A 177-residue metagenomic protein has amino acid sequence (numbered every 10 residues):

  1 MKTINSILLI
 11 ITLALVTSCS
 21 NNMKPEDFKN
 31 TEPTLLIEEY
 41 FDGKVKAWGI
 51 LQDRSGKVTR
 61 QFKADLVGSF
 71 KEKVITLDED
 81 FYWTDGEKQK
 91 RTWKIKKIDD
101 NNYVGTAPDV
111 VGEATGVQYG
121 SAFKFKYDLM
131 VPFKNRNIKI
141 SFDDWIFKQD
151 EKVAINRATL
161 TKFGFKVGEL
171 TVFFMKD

Functional and structural regions predicted by a protein language model:
M1-L8: Bacterial N-terminal signal peptides that target proteins for export
L15-S18: C-terminal motif of bacterial Sec signal peptides marking the signal peptidase cleavage site
S20-N22: Bacterial signal peptide processing site
F28-K44: N-terminal helix-cap/turn-to-beta initiation motif at the start of protein domains
F41-G49, N156: A short, Trp-centered hydrophobic/proline-enriched beta-strand micro-motif
W48, Q52-F133: Central antiparallel beta-sheet cores of small beta-barrel/beta-sandwich binding domains
V58-A64, N137-F142, K166-L170: Amphipathic hydrophobic-ligand
D143-D144, K148-D177: Glycine-rich, aromatic-bearing surface loops/beta-hairpins
